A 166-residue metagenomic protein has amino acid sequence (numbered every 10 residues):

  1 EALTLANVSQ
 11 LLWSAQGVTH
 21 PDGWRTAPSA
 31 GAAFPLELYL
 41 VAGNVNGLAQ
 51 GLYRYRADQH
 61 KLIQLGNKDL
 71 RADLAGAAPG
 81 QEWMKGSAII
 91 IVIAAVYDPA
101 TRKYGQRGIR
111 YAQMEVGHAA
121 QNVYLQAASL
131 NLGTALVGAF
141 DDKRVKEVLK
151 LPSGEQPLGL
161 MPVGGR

Functional and structural regions predicted by a protein language model:
E1-S87: N-terminal amphipathic, basic helical "cap/leader" segment at the start of enzyme domains
L11, L38, I89-I93, Y97-P99 (+1 more regions): Small-aliphatic-rich amphipathic alpha-helix that forms the alpha element of a beta-alpha
Q16, G43-V45, A57-D58, A94-D98 (+2 more regions): Solvent-exposed coil/turn segments that connect beta secondary-structure elements in extracytoplasmic/periplasmic
A30, T134-V137, S153: Short, surface-exposed helix-loop/turn micro-motifs enriched in polar/charged residues
Q50, R102-K103: Short, charged, solvent-exposed linker or helix-capping segments at domain edges/interfaces that act as flexible hinges
R54, I90-V92, L160: Conserved hydrophobic/aromatic beta-strand scaffold that supports enzyme active sites
H60-K61, R144-G154: Short, mixed-charge aromatic SLiMs
K150-R166: A glycine-rich helix N-cap at a beta->alpha junction
